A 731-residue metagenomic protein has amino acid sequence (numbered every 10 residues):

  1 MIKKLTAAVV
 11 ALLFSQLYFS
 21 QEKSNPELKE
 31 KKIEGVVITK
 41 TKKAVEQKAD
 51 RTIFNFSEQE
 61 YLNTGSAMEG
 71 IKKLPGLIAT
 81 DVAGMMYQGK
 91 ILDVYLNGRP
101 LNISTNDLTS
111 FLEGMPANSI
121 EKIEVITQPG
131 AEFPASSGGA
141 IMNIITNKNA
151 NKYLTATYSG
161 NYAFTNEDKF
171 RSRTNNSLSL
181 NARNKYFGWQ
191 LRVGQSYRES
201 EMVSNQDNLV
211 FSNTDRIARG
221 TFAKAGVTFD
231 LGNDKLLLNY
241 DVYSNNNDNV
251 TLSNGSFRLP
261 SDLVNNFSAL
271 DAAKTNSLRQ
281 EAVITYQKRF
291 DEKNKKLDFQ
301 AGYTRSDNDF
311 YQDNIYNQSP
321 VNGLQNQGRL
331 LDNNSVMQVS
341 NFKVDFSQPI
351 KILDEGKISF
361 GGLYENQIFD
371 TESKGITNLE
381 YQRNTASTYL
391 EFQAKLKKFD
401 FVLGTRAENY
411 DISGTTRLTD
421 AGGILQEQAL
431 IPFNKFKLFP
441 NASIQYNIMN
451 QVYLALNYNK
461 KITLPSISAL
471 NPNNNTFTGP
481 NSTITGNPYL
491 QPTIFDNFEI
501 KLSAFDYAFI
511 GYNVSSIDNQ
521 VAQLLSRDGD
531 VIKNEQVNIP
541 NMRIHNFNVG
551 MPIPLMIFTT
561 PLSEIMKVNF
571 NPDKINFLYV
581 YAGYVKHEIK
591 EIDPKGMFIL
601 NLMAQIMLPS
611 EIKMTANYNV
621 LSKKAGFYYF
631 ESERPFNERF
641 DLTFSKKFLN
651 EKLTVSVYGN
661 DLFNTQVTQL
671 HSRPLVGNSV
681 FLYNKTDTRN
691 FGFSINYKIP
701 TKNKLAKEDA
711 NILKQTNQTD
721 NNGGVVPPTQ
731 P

Functional and structural regions predicted by a protein language model:
Q21-E58, T80-V82, G89-I91, T127-P129: Short, acidic, small-residue-rich periplasmic hinge/interaction motif at the N-terminus of Gram-negative outer-membrane
S24, G35-V37, A67-G70, S110-F111 (+3 more regions): N-terminal periplasmic accessory domains that precede and gate Gram-negative outer-membrane beta-barrel machines
M68-S104: Extracytoplasmic beta-strand/coil segments of soluble accessory domains associated with Gram-negative outer-membrane
K73, L101-T127, L178: Short acidic/polar hinge/loop motifs at secondary-structure boundaries that mediate gating or recognition
K169-E199, L209-L252, K274-A282, K288 (+2 more regions): Transmembrane beta-barrel wall of Gram-negative outer-membrane proteins
F222-N246, A273-T419, N447, I544-Y579: Face-selective signature of the C-terminal outer-membrane beta-barrel domain
E380-Y381, P432-F433, I462-S516, N534-N548 (+2 more regions): Outer-membrane beta-barrel signature, preferentially recognizing the C-terminal barrel domain of Gram-negative
D411-I424, N450-N497, Y512-D530, N660-V676: Surface-exposed extracellular loop regions of Gram-negative outer-membrane beta-barrel proteins, predominantly
